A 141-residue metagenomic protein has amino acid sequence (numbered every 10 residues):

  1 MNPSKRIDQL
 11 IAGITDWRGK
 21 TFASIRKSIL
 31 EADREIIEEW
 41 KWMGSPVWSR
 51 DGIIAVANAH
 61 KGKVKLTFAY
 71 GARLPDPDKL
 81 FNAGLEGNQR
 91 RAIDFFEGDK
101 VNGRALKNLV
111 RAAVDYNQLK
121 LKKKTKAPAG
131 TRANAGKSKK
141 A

Functional and structural regions predicted by a protein language model:
M1-A141: Charge-dense, helix-prone N-terminal extensions
